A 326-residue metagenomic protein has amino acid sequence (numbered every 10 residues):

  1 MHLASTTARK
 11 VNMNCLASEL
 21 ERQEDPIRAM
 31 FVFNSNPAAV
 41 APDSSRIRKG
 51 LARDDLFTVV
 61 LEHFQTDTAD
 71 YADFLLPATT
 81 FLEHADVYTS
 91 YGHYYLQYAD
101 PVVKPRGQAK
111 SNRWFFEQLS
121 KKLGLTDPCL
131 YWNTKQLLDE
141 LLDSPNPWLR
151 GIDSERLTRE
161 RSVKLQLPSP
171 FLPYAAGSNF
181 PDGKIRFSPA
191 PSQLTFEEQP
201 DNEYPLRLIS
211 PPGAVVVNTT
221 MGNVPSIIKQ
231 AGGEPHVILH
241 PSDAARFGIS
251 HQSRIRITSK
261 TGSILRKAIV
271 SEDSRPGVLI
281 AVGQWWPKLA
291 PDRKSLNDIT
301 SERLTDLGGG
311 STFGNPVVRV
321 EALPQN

Functional and structural regions predicted by a protein language model:
M1-Y71, T80-V87, R156-F247: Extended redox/cofactor-interaction regions of prokaryotic respiratory oxidoreductases
V32-S35, P101, G124: A broad detector of the eukaryotic-type serine/threonine protein kinase catalytic domain
I47, R53-F57, L61-T66, P101-K121 (+1 more regions): Phosphate/diphosphate-binding loops
L76-P77: Catalytic alpha/beta core of large soluble enzyme barrels
L82-P105, S120: Glycine/threonine-rich phosphate-binding loop and adjacent beta-strand/alpha-helix elements that clamp
L96, L123-T126, E198: Conserved nucleotide-diphosphate donor binding/catalytic pocket of glycan-assembly enzymes
P105-R106, N112-E160, P225-I238, S242-N326: Long, contiguous, secondary-structure-rich segments that constitute the structural scaffold of globular domains
